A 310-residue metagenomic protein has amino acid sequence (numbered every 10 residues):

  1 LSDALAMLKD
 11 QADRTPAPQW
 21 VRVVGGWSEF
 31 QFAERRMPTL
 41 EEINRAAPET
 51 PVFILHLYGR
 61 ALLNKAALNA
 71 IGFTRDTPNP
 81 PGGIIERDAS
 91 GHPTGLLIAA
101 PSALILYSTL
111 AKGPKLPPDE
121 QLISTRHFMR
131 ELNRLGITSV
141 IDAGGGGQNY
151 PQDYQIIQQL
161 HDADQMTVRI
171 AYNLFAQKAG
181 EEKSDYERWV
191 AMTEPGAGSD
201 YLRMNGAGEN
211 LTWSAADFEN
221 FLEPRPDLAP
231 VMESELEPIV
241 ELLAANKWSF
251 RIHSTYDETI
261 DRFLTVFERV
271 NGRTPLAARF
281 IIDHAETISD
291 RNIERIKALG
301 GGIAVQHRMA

Functional and structural regions predicted by a protein language model:
L1-R188, R203, G208-T259, A278-R279: Divalent metal-binding segments
A70, R262, R291-N292: Phosphate- and divalent-cation-binding pockets in alpha/beta enzyme and binding domains that engage nucleotide-derived
D162-T167, G196-A197, R269-A277: Short helix-capping segments at alpha-helix termini
K247, R262-R269: Glycine-rich phosphate/ribose-binding loops and adjacent secondary-structure elements that form binding surfaces
T255, L276-R291: Aromatic- and carboxylate-enriched substrate-binding clefts and catalytic-loop regions of carbohydrate-active enzymes
G272-R279, E294, G302: Catalytic pocket-lining loop regions of alpha/beta-barrel enzymes, especially the amidohydrolase/enolase/GH5 lineages
T287-A310: Active-site-adjacent C-terminal substructures of enzyme catalytic domains
